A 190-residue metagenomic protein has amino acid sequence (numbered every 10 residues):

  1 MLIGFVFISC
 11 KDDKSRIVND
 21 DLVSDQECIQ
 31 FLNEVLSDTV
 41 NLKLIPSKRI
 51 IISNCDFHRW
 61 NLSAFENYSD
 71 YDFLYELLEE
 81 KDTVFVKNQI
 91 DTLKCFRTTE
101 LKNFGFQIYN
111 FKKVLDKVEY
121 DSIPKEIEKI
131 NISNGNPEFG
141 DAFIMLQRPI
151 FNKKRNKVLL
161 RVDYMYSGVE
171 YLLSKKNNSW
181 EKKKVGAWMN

Functional and structural regions predicted by a protein language model:
M1-L2: Sec-dependent signal peptide recognition, specifically the positively charged N-region followed immediately by
V6-S9: C-terminal motif of bacterial Sec signal peptides marking the signal peptidase cleavage site
K11-K157: Flexible low-complexity loop/turn motifs enriched in small/helix-breaking residues
F151-N177: Exposed beta-sheet edge and beta->alpha loop/turn motif
E170-N190: Short beta-strand edge/turn micro-motifs at domain boundaries
